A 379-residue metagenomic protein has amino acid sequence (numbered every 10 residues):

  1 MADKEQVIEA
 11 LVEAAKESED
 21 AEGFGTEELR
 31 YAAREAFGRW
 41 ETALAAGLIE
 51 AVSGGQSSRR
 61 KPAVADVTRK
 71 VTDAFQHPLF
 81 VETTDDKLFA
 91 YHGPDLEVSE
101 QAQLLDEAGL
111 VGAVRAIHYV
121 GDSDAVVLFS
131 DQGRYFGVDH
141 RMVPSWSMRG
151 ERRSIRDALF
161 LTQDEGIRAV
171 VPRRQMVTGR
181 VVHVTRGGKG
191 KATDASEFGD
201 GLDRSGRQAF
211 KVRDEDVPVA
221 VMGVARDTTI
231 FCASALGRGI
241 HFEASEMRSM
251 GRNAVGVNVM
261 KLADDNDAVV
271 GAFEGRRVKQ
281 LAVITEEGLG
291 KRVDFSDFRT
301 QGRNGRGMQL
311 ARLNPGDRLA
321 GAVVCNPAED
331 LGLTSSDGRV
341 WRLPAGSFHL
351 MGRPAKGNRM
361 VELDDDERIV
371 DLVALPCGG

Functional and structural regions predicted by a protein language model:
A2-G379: Short, structured "edge-of-domain" segments at secondary-structure transitions
